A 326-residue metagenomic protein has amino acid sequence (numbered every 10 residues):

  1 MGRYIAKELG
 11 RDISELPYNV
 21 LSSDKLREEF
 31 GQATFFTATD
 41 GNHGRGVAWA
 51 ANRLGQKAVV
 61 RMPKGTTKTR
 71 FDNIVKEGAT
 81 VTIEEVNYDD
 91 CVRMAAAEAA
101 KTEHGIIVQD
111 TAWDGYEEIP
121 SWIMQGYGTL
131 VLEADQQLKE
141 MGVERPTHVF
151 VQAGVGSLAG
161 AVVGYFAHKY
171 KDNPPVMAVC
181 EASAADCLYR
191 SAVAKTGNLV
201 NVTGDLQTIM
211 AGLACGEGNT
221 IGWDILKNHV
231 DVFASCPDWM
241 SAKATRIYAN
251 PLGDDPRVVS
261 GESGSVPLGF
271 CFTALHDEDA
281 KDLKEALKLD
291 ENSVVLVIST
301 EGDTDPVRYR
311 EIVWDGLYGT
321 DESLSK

Functional and structural regions predicted by a protein language model:
G2-I5, G44-K57, V75, V163-Y170 (+1 more regions): Alpha-helix C-terminal capping segments
L9-E29, K281-L289: Short mixed-charge
P17-F36, R45-A100, C187-N201: Active-site-proximal loop->helix
A33, G105-I106, T147, D231 (+1 more regions): Conserved acidic residues
A38-R53, K68-F71, Q152-V163, A185-Y189 (+2 more regions): Short glycine/serine/threonine-rich phosphate/pyrophosphate-binding segments that cradle anionic phosphate groups
A58, V81, I106-I107, M177 (+1 more regions): Hydrophobic beta-strand scaffold residues
D89, M94, W113-N228, L283-S325: Glycine-rich phosphate/pyrophosphate-binding loop at beta-loop-alpha junctions
T102, E217-L287: Active-site-adjacent helical/loop segments in soluble small-molecule enzymes
